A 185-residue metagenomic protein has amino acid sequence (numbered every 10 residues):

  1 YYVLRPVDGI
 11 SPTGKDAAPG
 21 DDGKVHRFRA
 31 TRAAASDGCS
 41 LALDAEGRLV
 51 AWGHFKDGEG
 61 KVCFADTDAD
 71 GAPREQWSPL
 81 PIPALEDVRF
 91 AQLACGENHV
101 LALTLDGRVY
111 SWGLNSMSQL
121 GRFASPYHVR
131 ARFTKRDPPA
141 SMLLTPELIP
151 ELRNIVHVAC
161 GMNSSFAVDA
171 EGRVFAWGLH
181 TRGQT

Functional and structural regions predicted by a protein language model:
Y1-R29, E59-R89, Q119-N154: Inter-blade linker and blade-boundary elements of WD-repeat/beta-propeller domains
V25-F28, A35-S36, P83-V88, C95-G96 (+4 more regions): Loop/turn segments within WD40 beta-propeller blades
C39, G58-G60, H99, S118 (+3 more regions): Glycine-centered loop/turn positions within well-structured domains that cap or flank conserved ligand/cofactor-binding
C39-A42, A51, H99-A102, S111 (+2 more regions): Conserved core positions of repeat-based scaffolds
R48, L114-M117, N163-F166, L179-R182: Core solenoid repeat modules with strong leucine/isoleucine-rich periodicity, prominently canonical LRR arrays but also
